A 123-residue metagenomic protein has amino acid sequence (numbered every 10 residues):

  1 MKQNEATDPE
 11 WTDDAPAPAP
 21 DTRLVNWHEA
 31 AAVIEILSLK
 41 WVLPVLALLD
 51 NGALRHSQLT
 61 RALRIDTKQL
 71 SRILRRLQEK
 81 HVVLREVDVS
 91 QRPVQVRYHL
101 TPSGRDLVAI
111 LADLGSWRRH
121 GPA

Functional and structural regions predicted by a protein language model:
K2-P18, L24-E29, A47, P102-A123: Amphipathic alpha-helical dimerization/coiled-coil segments that flank or bridge DNA-binding/regulatory modules
N26-Q69, S90-Q91, Q95-H99: N-terminal helix-turn-helix DNA-binding core of bacterial DNA-binding proteins
L74-R75: Short, hydrophobic-biased segments on the C-terminal half of alpha helices that form "recognition helices"
H81-V82: Glycine-centered, phosphate/nucleic-acid-interacting loop/turn motifs that mediate DNA/RNA or nucleotide
R85-E86: Short beta-strand "wing" residues that participate in macromolecule-binding interfaces
